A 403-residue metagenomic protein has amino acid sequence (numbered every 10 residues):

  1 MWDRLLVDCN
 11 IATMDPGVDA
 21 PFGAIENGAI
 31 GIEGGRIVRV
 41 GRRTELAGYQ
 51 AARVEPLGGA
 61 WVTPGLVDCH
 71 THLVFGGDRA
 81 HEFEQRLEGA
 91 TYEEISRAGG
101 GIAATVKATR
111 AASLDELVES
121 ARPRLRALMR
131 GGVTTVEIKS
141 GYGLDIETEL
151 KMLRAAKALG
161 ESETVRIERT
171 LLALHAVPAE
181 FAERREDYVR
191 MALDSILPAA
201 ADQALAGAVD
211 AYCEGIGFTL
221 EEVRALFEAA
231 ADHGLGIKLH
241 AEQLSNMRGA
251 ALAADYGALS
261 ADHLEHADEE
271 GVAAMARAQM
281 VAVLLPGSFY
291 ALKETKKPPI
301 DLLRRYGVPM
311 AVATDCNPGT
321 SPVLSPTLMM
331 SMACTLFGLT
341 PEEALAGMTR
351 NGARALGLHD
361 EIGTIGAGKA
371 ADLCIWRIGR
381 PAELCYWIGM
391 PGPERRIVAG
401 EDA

Functional and structural regions predicted by a protein language model:
M1-G48, P381-A382: N-terminal metal-binding scaffold of metallo-dependent hydrolase/deaminase domains
L5, A51-P56, R169, R396: Conserved beta-strand scaffold positions in the cores of enzyme catalytic domains, especially in NTP/NDP-utilizing
C9, I30, G35, G59 (+14 more regions): Divalent metal-coordination and catalytic microenvironments
V54-E55, I365-A367, G379-A399: C-terminal accessory subdomain/extension
L57-S120: Metal-associated gating/positioning segment near the N- to mid-region
A103-S120, R126, T134-M247: Metal-coordinating catalytic core of metallo-dependent amide/deamination hydrolases
M129, L193, A201-D202, A231 (+3 more regions): Non-catalytic positions within long, well-ordered alpha-helices that form the structural scaffold/packing of enzyme
G236, N246-T364, W376-I378, I388-M390 (+1 more regions): Active-site-adjacent C-terminal substructures of enzyme catalytic domains
